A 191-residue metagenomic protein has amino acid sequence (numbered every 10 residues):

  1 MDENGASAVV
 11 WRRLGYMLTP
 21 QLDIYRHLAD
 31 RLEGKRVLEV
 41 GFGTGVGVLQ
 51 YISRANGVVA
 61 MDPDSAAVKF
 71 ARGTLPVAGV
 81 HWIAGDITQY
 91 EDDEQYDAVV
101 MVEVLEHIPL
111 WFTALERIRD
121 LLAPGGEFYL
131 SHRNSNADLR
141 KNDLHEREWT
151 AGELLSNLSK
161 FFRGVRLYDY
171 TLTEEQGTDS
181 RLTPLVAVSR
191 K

Functional and structural regions predicted by a protein language model:
M1-E94, A98, V102, F112-L115 (+2 more regions): Conserved N-terminal segment of class I S-adenosyl-L-methionine
E103-H107: Short catalytic micro-motifs in class I SAM-dependent methyltransferases
P109, R133: Active-site segment flanking the S-adenosylmethionine/decSAM binding pocket in AdoMet-dependent transferases
T113-P124: A short glycine-rich, Lys/Arg-flanked "PGG" loop and its adjoining helix->strand segment in the class I
G126-H132: Conserved beta-strand signature within the Rossmann-like core of class I S-adenosyl-L-methionine
N136-N142: A short acidic, helix-capping loop that chelates divalent metal ions and anchors anionic groups
